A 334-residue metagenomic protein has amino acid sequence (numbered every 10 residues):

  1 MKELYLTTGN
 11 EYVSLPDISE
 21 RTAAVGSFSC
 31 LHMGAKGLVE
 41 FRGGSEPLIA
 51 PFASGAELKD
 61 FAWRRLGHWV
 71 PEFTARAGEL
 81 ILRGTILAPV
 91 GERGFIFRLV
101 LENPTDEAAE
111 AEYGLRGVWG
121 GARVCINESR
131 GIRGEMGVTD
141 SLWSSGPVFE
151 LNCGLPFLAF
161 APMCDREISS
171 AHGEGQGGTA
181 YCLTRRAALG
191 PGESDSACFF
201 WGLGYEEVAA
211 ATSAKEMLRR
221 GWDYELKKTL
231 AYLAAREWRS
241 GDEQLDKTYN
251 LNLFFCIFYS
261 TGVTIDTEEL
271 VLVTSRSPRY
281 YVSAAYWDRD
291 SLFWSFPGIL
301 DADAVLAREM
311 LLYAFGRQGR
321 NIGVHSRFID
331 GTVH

Functional and structural regions predicted by a protein language model:
M1-Q244, D290: Terminal accessory carbohydrate-recognition/targeting modules of carbohydrate-active enzymes
Q176-A180, K227-H334: Substrate-binding groove/exosite segments of carbohydrate-active enzymes
